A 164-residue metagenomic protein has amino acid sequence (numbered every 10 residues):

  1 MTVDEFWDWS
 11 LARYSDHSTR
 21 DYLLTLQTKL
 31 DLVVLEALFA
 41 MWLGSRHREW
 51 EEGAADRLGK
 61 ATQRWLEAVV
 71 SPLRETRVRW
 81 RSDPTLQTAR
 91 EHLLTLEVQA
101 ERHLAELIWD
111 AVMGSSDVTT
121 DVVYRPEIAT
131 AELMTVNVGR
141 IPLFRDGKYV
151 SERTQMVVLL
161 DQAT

Functional and structural regions predicted by a protein language model:
M1-D16, A68-V78, Q99: An acidic intrinsically disordered interaction segment
F6-T28, M113: Short amphipathic alpha-helical segments and their helix-coil junctions
R20-Q63: N-terminal interaction modules that seed assembly of large macromolecular complexes
Y22, D31-L38, V69-P72, A89-H92 (+2 more regions): Residue-level detector of well-ordered alpha-helical segments, enriched for hydrophobic/aromatic packing positions
W50-D56, R74-S82: Short acidic alpha-helical/loop segments enriched in Asp/Glu that coordinate divalent cations
R57-P72, T130-V138: Short, mixed-charge aromatic SLiMs
V78-T164: A charged, amphipathic interaction segment
